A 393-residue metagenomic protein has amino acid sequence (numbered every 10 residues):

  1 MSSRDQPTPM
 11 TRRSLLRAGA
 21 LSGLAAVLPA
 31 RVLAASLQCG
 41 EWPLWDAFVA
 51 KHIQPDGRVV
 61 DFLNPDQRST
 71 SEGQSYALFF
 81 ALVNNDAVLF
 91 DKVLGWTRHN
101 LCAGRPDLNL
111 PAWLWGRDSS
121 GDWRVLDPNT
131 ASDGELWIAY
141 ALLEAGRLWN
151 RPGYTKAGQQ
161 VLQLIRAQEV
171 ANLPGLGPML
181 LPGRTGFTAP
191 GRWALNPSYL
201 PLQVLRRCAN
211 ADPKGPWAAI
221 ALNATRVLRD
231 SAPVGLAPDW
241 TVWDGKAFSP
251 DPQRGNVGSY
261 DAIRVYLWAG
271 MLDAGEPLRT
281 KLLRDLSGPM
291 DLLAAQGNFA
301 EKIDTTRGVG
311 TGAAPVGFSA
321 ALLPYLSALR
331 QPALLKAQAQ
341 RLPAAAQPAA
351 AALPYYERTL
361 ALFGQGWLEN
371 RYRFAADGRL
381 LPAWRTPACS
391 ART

Functional and structural regions predicted by a protein language model:
M1-S14, A18-A30: N-terminal secretory signal peptides
L21-A26, L33-E72, L82-V125, P174-M179 (+6 more regions): Low-complexity, Ser/Thr/Pro/Gly-enriched N-terminal "stalk/linker" regions
S36-L44, Q67-S71, P106, N129-D133 (+3 more regions): Extended ligand-binding clefts on enzyme/binding-domain cores
T70-Q74, V125-R147: Aromatic-rich carbohydrate-recognition surfaces in CAZymes
F80, A145, P324-Y325: Residue-level signature for tetratricopeptide repeat
A328, P354-L362, G366: Substrate-binding cleft of secreted/luminal carbohydrate-active enzymes
P343-A349: Solenoid-like repeat scaffolds
